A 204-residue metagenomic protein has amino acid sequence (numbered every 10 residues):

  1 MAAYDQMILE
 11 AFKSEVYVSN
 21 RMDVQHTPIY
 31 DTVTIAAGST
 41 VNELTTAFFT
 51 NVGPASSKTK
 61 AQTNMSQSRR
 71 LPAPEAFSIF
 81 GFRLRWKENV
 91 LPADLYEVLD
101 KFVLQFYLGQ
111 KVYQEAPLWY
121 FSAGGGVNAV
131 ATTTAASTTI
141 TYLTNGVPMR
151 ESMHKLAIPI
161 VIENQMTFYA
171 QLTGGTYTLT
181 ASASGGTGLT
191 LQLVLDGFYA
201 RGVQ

Functional and structural regions predicted by a protein language model:
M1-Q204: Beta-strand-centric surfaces of beta-sandwich/beta-rich domains
